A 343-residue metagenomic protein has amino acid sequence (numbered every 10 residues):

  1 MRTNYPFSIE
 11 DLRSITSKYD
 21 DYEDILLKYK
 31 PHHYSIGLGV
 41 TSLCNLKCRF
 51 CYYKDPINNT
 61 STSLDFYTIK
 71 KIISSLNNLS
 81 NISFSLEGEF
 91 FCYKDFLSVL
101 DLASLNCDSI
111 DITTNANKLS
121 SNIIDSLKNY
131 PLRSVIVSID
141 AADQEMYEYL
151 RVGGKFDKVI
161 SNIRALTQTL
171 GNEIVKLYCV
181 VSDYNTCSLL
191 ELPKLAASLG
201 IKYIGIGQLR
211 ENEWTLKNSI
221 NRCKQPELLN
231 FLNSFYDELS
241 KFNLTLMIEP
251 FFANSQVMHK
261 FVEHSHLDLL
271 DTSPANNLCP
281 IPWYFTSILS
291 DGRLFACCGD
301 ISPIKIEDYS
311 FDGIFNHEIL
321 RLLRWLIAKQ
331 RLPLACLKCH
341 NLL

Functional and structural regions predicted by a protein language model:
M1-I57, S74-N77, F252-N276, W283-S287 (+3 more regions): N-terminal pre-core extensions flanking Radical SAM catalytic domains
R2-S134, E145, Y149-G153, D157 (+5 more regions): Conserved alpha-helical substructure of the radical SAM core
P6-F7, G39, N59-Y67, S126-D312: Radical SAM enzyme [4Fe-4S]-AdoMet core and its adjacent flexible, acidic and glycine-rich loops/tails across
H32, L119, N185-S188, L332: Short, conserved alpha-helical segments within structured domains
D55, L86, I139, Q208 (+1 more regions): Residues that line or immediately flank small-molecule/substrate-binding pockets and catalytic motifs
L79-I82, S109-I110, R133, N172 (+4 more regions): A general structural signal for well-ordered secondary-structure junctions
L102-C107, I304-I319: A signal for specific C-terminal beta-sheet/loop modules enriched in small/flexible residues with GP/PG/PP motifs
